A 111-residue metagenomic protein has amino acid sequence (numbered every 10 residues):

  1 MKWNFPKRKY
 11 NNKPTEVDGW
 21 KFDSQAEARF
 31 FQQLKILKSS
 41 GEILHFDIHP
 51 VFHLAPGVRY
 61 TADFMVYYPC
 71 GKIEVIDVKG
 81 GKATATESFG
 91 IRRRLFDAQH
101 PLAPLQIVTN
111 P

Functional and structural regions predicted by a protein language model:
M1-P111: Electrostatic, structured charged patches in enzyme active sites and in nucleic-acid/phosphate-binding
